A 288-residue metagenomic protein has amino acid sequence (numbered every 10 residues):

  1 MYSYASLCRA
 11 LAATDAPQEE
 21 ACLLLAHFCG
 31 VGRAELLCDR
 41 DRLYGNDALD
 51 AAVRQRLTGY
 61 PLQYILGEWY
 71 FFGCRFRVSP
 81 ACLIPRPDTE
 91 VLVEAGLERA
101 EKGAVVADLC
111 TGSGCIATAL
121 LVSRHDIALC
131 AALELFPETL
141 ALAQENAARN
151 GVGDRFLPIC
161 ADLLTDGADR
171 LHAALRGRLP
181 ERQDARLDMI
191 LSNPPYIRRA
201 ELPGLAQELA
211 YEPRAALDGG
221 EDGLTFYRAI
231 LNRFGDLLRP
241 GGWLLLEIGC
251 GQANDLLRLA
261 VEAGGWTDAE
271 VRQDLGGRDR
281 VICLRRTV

Functional and structural regions predicted by a protein language model:
M1-D41: Non-catalytic accessory regions of SAM-dependent methyltransferases
D15, R124-D126, A148-G153, L237 (+1 more regions): Short helix-capping segments at alpha-helix termini
A26-E98: Conserved AdoMet
Q63, I197-A200, G251: Active-site beta-alpha loop architecture of Rossmann-like, nucleotide-cofactor-dependent enzymes
R75, L129, R155-L157, T267-E270: Conserved beta-strand segments of alpha/beta enzyme cores
V91-P203, A229: Conserved SAM/SAH cofactor-binding pocket of Class I
Y196-T225: Mobile active-site "lid"/loop adjacent to the S-adenosyl-L-methionine
E221-R285: Conserved Class I SAM-dependent methyltransferase catalytic core
